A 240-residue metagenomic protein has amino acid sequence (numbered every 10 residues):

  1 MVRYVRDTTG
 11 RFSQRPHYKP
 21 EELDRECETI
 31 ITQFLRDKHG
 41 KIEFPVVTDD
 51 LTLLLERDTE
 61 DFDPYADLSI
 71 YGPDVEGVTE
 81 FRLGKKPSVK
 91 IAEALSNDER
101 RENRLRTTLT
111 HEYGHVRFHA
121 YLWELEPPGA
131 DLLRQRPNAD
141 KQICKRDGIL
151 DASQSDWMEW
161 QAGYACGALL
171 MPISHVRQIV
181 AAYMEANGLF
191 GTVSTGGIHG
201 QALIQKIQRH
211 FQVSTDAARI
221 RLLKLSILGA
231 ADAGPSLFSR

Functional and structural regions predicted by a protein language model:
M1-R240: Active-site hotspot residues in diverse enzymes, especially metal/ion-binding acidic/histidine motifs
